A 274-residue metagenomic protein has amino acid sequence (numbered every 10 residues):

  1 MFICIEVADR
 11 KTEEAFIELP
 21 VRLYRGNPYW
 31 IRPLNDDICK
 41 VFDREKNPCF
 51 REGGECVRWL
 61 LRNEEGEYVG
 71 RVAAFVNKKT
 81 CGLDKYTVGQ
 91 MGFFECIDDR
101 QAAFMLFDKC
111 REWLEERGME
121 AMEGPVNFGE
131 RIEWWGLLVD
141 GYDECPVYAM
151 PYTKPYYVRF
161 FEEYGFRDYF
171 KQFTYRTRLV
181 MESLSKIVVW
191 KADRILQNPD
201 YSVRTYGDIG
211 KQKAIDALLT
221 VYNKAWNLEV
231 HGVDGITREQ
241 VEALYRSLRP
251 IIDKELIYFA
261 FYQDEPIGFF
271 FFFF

Functional and structural regions predicted by a protein language model:
M1-K46, Q197-Q240, E265-G268: Short amphipathic alpha-helix that is part of the acyltransferase structural core
D43-L60, E64, R246-Y258: A short helix-loop-beta-strand connector motif used in the catalytic cores of GNAT acetyltransferases and, in some
R58-L60, E67-N77, F259, E265-F274: Conserved beta-strand in the GNAT
E64, F160-F166, F261-Q263: A structural motif corresponding to the C-terminal end of an alpha-helix and its immediate exit/capping segment
G82-G165: Acyl-donor binding region in acyl/amide transferases
A121-N127, Y169-R176, F259: A structural signal for short, well-ordered beta-strand segments and their strand-loop junctions that often border
P151-H231: Acyltransferase donor/substrate-recognition loop-hinge adjacent to the catalytic core
V233-F274: Long, well-ordered mid-to-C-terminal structural blocks that present hydrophobic/aromatic surfaces
